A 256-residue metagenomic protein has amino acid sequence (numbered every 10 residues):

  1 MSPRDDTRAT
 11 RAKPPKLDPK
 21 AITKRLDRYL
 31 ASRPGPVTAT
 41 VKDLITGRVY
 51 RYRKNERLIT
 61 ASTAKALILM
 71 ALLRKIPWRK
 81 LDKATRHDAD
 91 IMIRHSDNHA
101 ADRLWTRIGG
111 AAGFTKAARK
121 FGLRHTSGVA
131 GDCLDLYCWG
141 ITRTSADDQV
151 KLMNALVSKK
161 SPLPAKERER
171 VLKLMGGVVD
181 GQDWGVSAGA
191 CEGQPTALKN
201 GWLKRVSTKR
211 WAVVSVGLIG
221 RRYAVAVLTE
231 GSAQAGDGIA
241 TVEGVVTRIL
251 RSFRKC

Functional and structural regions predicted by a protein language model:
M1-Y29, R33, V157-V178, T208-C256: Structured C-terminal helix/loop/strand segments within mature extracytoplasmic catalytic/sensor domains
T10-K16, Y52-I59, W78-R79, H87-I91 (+4 more regions): Second-shell loop/turn segments in exported
G35-R57: Short, conserved catalytic-motif segment at the N-terminal edge
K42-I45, I93-D97, L104-I108, G122-L123 (+4 more regions): Active-site-proximal beta-strand/loop segments in catalytic clefts of secreted hydrolases
G47, R57-L81, M92, V225: Active-site SXXK
M70-W78, K151-S158, E230, R251: Short glycine/serine- and small hydrophobic-enriched flexible loop segments
W105-P162: Mid-domain, small-residue-enriched loop/turn segments at the edges of structured enzyme/sensor domains
N154-W202: Conserved active-site loop region of the serine DD-peptidase/beta-lactamase
